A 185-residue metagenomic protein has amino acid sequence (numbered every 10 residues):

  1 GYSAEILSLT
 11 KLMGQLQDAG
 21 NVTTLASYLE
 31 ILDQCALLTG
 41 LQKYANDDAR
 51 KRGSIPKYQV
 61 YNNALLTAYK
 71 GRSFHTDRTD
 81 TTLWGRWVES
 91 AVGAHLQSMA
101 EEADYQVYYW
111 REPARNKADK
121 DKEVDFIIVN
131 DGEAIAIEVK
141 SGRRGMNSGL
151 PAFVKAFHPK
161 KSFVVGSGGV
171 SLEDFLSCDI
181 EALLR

Functional and structural regions predicted by a protein language model:
G1-E123, I128: Accessory nucleic acid-recognition modules appended to NTPase machines
Q59-V60, I137, S177: Short hydrophobic-aromatic micro-motifs
T81-T82, A136-S141: Short, glycine/charged-rich beta-strand-loop motifs at protein surfaces that mediate ligand recognition and catalysis
F126, I137, L183-R185: C-terminal structured domain segments across diverse proteins
N130-G132, R143: A generic beta-sheet turn/junction motif
E133-I137, K161: Structural motif
S141-L184: Catalytic cores of nucleic-acid endonucleases
